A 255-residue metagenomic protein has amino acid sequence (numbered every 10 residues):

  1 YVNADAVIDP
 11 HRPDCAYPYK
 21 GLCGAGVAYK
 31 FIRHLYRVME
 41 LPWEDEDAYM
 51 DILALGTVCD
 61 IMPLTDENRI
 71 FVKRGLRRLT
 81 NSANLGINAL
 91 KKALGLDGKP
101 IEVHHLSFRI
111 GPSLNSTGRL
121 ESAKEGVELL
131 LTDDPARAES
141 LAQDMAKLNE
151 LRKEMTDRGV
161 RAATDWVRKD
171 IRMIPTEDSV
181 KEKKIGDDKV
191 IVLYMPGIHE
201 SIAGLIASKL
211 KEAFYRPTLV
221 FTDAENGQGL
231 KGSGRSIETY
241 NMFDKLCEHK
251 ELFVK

Functional and structural regions predicted by a protein language model:
Y1-V2, P217: Short, acidic/small-residue loops that bind anionic groups at enzyme active sites
V2-L41, E46-V58: Short alpha-helices
R37-K255: Hydrophobic helix-and-loop "lid/oligomerization" segment in the mid-to-C-terminal part of catalytic domains
